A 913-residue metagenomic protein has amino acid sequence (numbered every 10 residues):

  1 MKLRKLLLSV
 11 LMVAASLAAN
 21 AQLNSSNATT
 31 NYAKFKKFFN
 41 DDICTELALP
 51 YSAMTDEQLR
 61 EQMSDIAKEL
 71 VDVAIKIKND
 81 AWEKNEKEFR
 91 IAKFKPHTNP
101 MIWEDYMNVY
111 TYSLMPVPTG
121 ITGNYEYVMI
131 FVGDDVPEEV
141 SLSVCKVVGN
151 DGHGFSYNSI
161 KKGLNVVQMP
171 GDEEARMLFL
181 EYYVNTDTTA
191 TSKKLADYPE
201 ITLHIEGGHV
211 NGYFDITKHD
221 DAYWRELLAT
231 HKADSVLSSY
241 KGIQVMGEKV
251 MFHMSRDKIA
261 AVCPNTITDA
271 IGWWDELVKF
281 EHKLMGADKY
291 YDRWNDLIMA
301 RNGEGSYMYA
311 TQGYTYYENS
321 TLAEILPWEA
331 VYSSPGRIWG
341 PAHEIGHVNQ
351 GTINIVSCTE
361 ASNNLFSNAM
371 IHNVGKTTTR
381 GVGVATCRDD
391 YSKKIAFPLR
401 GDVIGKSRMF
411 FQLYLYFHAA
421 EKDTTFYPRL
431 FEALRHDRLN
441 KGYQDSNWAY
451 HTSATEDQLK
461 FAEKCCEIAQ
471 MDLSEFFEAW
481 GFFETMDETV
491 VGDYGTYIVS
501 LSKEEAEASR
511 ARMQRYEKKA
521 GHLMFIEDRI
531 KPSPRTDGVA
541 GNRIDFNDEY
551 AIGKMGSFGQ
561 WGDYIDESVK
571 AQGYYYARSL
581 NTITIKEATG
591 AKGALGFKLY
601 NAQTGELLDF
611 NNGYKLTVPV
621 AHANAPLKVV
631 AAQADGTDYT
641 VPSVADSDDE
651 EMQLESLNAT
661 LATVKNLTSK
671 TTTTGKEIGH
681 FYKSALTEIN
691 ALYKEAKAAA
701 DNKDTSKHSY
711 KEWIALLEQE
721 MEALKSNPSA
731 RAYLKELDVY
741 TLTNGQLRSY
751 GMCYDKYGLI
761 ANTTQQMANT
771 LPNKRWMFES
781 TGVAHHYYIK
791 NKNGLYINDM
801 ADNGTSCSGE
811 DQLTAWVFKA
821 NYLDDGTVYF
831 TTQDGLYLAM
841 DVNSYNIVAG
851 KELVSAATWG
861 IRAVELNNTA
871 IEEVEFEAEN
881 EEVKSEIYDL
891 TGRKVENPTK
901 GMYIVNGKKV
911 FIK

Functional and structural regions predicted by a protein language model:
L23-D215, K570-D648: Beta-strand-enriched, solvent-exposed domains that form extended recognition/catalytic surfaces
L23-E83, A419-V569: Pan-zinc metallopeptidase signature
D135, N150-L164, Q168-M299: Zn2+-dependent metallopeptidase catalytic core
T230-K441, F461, C465: Catalytic cores of extracellular degradative/oxidative enzymes
D649-D738, I789: Beta-rich interaction/scaffold domains
A730-N868: Lectin-like carbohydrate-binding module/patch detector with strong preference for beta-trefoil
E865-T891: Residue-level detector of functionally pivotal "anchor" positions at catalytic/ligand-binding pockets or at interdomain
M902-K913: C-terminal tail/sorting-segment detector
